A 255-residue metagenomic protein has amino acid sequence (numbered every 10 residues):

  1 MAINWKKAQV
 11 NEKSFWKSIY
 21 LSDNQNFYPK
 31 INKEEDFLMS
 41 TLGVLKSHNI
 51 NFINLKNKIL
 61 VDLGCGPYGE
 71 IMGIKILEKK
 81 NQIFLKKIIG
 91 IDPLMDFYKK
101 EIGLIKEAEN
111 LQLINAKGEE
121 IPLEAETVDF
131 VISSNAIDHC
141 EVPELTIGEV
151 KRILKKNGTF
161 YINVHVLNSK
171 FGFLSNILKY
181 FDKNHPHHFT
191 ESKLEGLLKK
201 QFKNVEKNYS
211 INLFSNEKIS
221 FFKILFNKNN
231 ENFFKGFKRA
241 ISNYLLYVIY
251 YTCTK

Functional and structural regions predicted by a protein language model:
M1-K30: N-terminal, positively charged/glycine-rich alpha-helical extensions of SAM-dependent methyltransferases
K33-N57, G73: Conserved alpha-helix/loop element of class I SAM-dependent methyltransferases that forms part of the SAM/SAH-binding
V61, C65-E120: Class I SAM-dependent methyltransferase SAM/SAH-binding core
K106-E109, S175, E206-K255: A C-terminal cap/extension of S-adenosyl-L-methionine-dependent methyltransferases that defines the acceptor-substrate
I132: A conserved beta-strand element that flanks and buttresses the S-adenosyl-L-methionine
E144-K156: A short glycine-rich, Lys/Arg-flanked "PGG" loop and its adjoining helix->strand segment in the class I
Y161-H188: Conserved class I S-adenosyl-L-methionine
H185-F202, N208: Short alpha-helix
